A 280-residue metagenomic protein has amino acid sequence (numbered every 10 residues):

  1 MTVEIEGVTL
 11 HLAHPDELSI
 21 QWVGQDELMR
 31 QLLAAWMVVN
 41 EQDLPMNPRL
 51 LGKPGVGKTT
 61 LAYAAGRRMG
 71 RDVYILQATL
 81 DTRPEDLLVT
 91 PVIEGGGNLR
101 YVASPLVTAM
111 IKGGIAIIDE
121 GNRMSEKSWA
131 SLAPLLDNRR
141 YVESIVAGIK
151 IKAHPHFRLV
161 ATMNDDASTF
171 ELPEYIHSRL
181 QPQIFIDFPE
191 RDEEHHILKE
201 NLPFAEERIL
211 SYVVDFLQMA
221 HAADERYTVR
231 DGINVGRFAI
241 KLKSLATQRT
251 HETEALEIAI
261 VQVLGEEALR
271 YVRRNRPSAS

Functional and structural regions predicted by a protein language model:
M1-S211, S278-S280: AAA+ P-loop NTPase catalytic core and its hallmark functional loops
S19, G66, Q248-S280: C-terminal engagement/docking regions of AAA+ P-loop ATPases
R30-V39, N234-F238, I258-V263: Short, hydrophobic/amphipathic alpha-helical patches that form generic packing surfaces within helical domains
Q31, K58-L61, T228, G232 (+2 more regions): Generic hydrophobic secondary-structure packing signal
N40, I240-S244, L264-A268: Short alpha-helix boundary/capping elements
I197, N201, Y212, F216-M219 (+3 more regions): Residues that form generic nucleotide/phosphate-binding pockets
L202-E254: Conserved AAA+ ATPase small/helical "lid" subdomain
